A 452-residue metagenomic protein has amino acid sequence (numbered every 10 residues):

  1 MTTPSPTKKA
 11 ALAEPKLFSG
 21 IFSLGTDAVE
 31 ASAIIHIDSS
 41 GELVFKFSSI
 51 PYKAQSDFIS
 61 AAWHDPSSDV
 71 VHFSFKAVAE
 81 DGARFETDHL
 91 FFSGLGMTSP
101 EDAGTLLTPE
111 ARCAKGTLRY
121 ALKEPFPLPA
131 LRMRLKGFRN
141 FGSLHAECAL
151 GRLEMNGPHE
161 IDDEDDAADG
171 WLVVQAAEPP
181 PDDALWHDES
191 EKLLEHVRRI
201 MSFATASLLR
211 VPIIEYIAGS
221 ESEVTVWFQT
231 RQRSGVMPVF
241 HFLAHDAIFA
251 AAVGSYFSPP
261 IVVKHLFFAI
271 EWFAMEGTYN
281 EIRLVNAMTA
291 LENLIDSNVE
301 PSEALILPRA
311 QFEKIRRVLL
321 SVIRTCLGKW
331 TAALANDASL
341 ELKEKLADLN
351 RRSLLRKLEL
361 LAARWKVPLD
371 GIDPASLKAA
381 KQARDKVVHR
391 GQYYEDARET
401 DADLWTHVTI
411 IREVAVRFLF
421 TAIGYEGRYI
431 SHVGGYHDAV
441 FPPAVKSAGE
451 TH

Functional and structural regions predicted by a protein language model:
M1-I200: Long, contiguous, compositionally biased segments that the model treats as domain-scale units
P4-K16, L24-A28, L107-A111, R199-A218 (+2 more regions): Short, charged N-terminal helix-start/capping segments
Y52, F58, W63, F75 (+11 more regions): Sequence-level detector for tyrosine residue identity
A79-M97, G219-Q229, Q311-C326: Short N-terminal signal/transit or membrane-insertion segments and the immediately adjacent low-complexity/disordered
D183-V253: Internal, Lys/Arg-enriched amphipathic helical interaction segments that engage polyanionic partners
R233-H452: Amphipathic, oligomerization/interface secondary-structure segments
